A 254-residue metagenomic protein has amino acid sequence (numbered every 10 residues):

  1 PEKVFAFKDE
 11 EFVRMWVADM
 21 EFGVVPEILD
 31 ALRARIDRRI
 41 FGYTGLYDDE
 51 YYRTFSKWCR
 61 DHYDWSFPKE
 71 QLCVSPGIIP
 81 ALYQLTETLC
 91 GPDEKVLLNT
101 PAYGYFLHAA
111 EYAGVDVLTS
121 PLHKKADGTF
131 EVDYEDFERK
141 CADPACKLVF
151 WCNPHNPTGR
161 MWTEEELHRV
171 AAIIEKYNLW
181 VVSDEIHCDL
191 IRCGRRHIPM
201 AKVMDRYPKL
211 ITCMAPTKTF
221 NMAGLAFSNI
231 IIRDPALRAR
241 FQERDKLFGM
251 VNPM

Functional and structural regions predicted by a protein language model:
P1-G77, Q84: N-terminal small-domain helix-loop-helix segment of the aminotransferase-like
F67-L72, P92-K95, Y207-L210: Short acidic capping loops at alpha-helix termini that bridge into adjacent secondary structure
T88-A110: Conserved PLP-anchoring active-site segment centered on the Schiff-base-forming lysine
E94, V115, K176-L179, Y207-P208: A short helix->loop->beta-strand "cap" motif at the edges of active sites that frequently abuts
Y112-L118: A short helix-loop-beta submotif of the ANL/AMP-binding
K124-R192: Active-site phosphate-binding strand-loop segment of PLP-dependent enzymes
K209-M254: PLP-dependent aminotransferase class I/II
